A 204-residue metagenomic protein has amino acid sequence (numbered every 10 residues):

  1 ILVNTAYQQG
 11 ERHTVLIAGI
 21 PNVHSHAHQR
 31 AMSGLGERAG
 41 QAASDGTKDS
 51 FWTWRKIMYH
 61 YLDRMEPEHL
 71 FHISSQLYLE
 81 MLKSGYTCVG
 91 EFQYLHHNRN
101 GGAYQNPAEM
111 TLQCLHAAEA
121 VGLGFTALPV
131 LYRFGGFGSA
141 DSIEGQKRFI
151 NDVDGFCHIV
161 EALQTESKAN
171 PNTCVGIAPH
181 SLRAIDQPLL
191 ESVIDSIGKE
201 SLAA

Functional and structural regions predicted by a protein language model:
L2-W52, K56, E68, H72-S75 (+1 more regions): Replace "His-x-His-based motif
Q9-E11, E37, K56, D63-E68 (+9 more regions): Glutamate identity and glutamate-enriched acidic tracts
A31-H72, R99-P107, F134-D154, S201: Active-site gating loops and adjacent loop-to-helix segments of metal-dependent hydrolytic enzymes
G40, E66, L82, T126 (+1 more regions): Residue-level signal for secondary-structure boundary elements
W52-T53, I57-Y59, Y78-G102, P171-G176 (+1 more regions): Long, low-complexity, intrinsically disordered polar/charged segments
H97-A204: Metal-coordinating catalytic core of metallo-dependent amide/deamination hydrolases
